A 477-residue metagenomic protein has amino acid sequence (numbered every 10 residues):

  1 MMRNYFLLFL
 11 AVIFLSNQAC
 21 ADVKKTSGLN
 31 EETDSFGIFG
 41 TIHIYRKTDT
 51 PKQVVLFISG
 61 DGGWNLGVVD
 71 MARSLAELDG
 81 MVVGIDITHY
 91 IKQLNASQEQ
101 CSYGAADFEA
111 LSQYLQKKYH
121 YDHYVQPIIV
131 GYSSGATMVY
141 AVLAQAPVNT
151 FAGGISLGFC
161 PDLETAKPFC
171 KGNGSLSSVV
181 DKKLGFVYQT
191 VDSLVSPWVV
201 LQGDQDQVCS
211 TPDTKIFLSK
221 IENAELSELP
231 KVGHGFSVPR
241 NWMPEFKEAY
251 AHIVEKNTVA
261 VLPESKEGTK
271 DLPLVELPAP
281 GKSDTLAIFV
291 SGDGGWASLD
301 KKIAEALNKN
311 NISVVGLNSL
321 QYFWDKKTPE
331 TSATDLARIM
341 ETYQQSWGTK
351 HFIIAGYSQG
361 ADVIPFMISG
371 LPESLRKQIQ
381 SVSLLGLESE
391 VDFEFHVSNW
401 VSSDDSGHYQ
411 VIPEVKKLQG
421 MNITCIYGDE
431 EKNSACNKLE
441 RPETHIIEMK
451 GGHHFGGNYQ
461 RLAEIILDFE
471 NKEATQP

Functional and structural regions predicted by a protein language model:
D22-T50, S237-V238, P244-K282: N-terminal cap/lid segment of alpha/beta-hydrolase-fold proteins
K47-D79, G84, D271-I312, G316-S319: Short, surface-exposed "cap/lid" segments of acyl-processing enzymes
V83, I221-S237, S313-G316, R441-G456: Catalytic histidine neighborhood in serine/cysteine hydrolases with alpha/beta-hydrolase-type architecture
D86-Y103, G294-G295, N318-T331: Cap/lid segment of the alpha/beta-hydrolase catalytic domain
S97-Y121, K326-W347, D362-F366: Alpha/beta-hydrolase active-site loop
K118-L184, T342-Q345, H351-D405: Primarily recognizes the serine-hydrolase "nucleophile elbow" in alpha/beta-hydrolase and SGNH/GDSL folds
E164-K220, P278, D392-E443, I447 (+1 more regions): The feature captures the conserved acid-bearing segment of alpha/beta-hydrolase catalytic domains
S237-I253, T331, G457-F469: Post-His helix in hydrolase/transferase enzymes
